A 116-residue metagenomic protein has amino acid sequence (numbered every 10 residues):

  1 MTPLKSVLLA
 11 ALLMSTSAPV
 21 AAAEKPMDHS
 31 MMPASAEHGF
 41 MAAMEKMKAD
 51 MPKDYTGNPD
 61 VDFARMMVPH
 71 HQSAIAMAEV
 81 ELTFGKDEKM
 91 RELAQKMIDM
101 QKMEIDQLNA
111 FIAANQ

Functional and structural regions predicted by a protein language model:
T2-L8, T16-Q116: His/Met- and acidic-residue-enriched segments that coordinate or traffic transition-metal cofactors and support
